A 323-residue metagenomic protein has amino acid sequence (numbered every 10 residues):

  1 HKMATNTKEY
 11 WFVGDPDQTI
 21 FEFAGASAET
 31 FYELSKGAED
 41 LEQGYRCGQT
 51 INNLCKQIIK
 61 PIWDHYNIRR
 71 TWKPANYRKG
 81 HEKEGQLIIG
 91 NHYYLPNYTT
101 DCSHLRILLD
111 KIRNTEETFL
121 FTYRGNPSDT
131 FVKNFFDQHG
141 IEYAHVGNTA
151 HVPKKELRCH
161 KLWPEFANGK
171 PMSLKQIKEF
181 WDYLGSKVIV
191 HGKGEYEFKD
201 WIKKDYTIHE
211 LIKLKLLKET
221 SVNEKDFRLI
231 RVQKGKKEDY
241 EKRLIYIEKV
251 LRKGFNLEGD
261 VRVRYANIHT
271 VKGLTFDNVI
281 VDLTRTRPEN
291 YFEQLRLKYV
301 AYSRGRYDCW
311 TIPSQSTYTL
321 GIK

Functional and structural regions predicted by a protein language model:
H1-K323: The feature marks helicase ATPase cores and/or their adjacent C-terminal helical subdomains in SF1/SF2/AAA+ helicases
